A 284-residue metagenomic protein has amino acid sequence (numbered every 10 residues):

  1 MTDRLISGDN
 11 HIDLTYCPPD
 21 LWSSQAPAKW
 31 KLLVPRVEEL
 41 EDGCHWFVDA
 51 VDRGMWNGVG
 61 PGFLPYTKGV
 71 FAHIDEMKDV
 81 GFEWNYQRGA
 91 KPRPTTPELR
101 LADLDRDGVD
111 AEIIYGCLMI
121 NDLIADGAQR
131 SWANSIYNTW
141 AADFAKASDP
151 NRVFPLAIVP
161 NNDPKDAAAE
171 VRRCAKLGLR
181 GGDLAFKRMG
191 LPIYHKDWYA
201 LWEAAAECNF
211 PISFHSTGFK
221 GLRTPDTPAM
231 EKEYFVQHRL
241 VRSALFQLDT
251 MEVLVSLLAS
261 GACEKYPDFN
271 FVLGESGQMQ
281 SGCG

Functional and structural regions predicted by a protein language model:
M1-G284: Helix-coil boundary/capping segments in enzymes
